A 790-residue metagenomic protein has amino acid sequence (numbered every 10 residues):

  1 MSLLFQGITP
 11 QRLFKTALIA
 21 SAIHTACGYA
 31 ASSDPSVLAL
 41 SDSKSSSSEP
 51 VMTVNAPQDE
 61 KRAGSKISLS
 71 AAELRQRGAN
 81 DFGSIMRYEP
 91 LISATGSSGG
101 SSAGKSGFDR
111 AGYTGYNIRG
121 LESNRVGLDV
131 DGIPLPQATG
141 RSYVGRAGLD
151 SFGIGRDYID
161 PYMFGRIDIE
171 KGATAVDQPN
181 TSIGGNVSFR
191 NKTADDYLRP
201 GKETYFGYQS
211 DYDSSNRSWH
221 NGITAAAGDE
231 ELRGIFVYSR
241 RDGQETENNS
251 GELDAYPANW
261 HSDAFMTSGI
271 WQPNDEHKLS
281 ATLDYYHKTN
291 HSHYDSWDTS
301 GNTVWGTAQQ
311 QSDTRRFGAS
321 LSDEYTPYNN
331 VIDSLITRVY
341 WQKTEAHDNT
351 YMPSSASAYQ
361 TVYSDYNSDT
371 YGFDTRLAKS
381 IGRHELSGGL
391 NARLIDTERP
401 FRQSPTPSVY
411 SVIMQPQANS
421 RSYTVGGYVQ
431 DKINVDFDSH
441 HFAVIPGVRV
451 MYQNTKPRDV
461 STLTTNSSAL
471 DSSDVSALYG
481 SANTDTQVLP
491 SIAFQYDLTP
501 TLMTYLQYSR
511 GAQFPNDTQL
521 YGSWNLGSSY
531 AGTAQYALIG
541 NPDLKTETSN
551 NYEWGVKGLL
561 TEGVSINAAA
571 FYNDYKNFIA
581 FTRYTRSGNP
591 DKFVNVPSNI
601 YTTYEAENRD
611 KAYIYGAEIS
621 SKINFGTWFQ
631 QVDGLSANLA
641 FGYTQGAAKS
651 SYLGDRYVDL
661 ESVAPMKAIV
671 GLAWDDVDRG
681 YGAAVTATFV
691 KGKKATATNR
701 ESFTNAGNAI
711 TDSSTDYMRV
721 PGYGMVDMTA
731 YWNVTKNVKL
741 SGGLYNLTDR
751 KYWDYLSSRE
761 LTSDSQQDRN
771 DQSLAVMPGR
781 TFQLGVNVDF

Functional and structural regions predicted by a protein language model:
G83, R87-A138: Extracytoplasmic beta-strand/coil segments of soluble accessory domains associated with Gram-negative outer-membrane
Y116-N117, I133-K171: Short acidic/polar hinge/loop motifs at secondary-structure boundaries that mediate gating or recognition
A138-T139, A512, K576, F689-N705 (+1 more regions): C-terminal beta-signal and adjacent terminal beta-strands/loops of Gram-negative outer-membrane beta-barrel proteins
G153-G207, D789: A beta-strand signature from Gram-negative outer-membrane beta-barrel systems, especially the internal plug domain
Y212-D242, E252-H293, Q311-T326, N434 (+1 more regions): Transmembrane beta-barrel wall of Gram-negative outer-membrane proteins
Y256-A258, E276-I332, K343-S368, Q403 (+3 more regions): Flexible loop and strand-edge segments within Gram-negative outer membrane beta-barrel domains
G306-Y328, Y366, P416, S420-S422 (+10 more regions): Outer-membrane beta-barrel signature, preferentially recognizing the C-terminal barrel domain of Gram-negative
R383, V435-D438, V444, M451-Q453 (+5 more regions): Gram-negative outer-membrane beta-barrel transporters
